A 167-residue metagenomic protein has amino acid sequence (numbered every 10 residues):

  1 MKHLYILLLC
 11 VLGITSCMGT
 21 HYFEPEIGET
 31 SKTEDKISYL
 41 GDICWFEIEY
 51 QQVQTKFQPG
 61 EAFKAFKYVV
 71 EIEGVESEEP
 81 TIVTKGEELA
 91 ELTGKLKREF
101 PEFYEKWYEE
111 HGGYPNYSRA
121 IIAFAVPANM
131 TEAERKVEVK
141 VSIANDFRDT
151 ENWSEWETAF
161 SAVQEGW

Functional and structural regions predicted by a protein language model:
M1-C17: Sec-dependent bacterial lipoprotein signal peptides
I14-L40, W45, G166: Bacterial Sec-dependent N-terminal signal peptides
G41-E47, R119-I121, E155-A159: Intrinsic-disorder/low-complexity, polar/charged segments enriched in Ser/Thr/Lys/Arg/Asp/Glu/Gln
W45, Q52-I121: Surface-exposed binding patches on compact interaction domains or structured appendages
Y50-Q52, I143: Hydrophobic beta-strand positions in extracellular immunoglobulin-like domains
S118-M130: Short, hydrophobic beta-strand segments
E132-F147: A short beta-strand micro-motif common to beta-rich folds, especially ectodomain repeats
E151-W167: Short beta-strand elements
